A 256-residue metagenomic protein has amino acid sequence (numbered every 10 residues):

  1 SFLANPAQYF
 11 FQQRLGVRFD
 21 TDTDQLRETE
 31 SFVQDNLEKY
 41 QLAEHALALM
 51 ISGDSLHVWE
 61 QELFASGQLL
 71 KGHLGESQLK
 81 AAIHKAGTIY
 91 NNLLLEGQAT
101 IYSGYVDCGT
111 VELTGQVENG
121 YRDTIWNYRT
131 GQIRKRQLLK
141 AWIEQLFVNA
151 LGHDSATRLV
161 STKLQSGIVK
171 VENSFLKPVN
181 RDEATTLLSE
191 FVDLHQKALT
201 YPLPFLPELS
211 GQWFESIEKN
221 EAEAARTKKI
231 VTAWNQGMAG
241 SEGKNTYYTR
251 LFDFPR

Functional and structural regions predicted by a protein language model:
S1-R256: Structural signature of nuclease core domains in nucleic-acid processing machines
